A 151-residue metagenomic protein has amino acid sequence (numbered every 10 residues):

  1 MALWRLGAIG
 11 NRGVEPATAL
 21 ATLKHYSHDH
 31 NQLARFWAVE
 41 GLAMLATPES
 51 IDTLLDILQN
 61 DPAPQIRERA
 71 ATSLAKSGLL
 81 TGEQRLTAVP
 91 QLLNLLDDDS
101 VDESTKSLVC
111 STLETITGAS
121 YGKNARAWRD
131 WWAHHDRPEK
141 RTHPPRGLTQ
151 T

Functional and structural regions predicted by a protein language model:
M1-E15, H25, L33-T47, D56 (+3 more regions): Structural detector for internal amphipathic alpha-helices that build alpha-solenoid repeat scaffolds
G7, G78, N94-D97, D136: Short, flexible coil/linker elements and helix-boundary hinge sites characteristic of intrinsically disordered
R12-H28, T47-Q59, G82-D97, Y121-R129: Amphipathic alpha-helical scaffolding segments comprising HEAT/armadillo-like alpha-solenoid repeats
S27-L33, Q59-P64, L96-S104, H134-H135: Short coil turns that connect the paired helices of HEAT/ARM alpha-solenoid repeats
M44, Q59, A63, A75 (+3 more regions): Short, surface-exposed, charged/polar-biased interaction segments
T115-T151: Terminal, low-structured helical/coil segments at or just beyond the last alpha-helical repeat
